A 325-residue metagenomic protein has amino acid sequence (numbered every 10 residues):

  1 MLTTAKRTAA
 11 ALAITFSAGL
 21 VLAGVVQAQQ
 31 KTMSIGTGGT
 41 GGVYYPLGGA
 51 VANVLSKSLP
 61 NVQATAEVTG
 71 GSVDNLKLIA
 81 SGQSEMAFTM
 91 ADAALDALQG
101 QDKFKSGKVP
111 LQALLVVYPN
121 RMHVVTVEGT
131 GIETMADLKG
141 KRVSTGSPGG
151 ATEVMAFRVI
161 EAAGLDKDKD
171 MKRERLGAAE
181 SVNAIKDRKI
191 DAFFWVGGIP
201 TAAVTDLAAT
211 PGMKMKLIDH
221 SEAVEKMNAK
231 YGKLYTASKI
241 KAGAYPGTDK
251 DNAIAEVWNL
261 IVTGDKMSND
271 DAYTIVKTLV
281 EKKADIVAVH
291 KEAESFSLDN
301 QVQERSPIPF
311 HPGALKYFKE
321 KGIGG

Functional and structural regions predicted by a protein language model:
M1-I14: Bacterial N-terminal signal peptides that target proteins for export
R7, L20-A28: Sec/Tat signal peptide C-region and signal peptidase I cleavage site
Q29, M33, F104-Q112, Y118 (+4 more regions): Hinge/capping helix and adjacent helix->loop/strand transition within the periplasmic-binding protein
Q29-S147, L217: Short, glycine-/small- and polar/acidic-enriched structural segments that line small-molecule recognition paths
V51-N61, D102, E153-M171, K186-K189 (+2 more regions): Ligand-binding cleft/hinge of the Venus flytrap
A66-K77, D166-K186, I199-A202: Short helix-initiation/N-cap motifs at beta->coil->alpha
A80, F88-F104, F157, E161-G164 (+3 more regions): A ligand-binding cleft/hinge motif common to bilobed small-molecule-binding domains
A209, K214-T274, P309-F310, Y317: C-terminal lobe and pocket-closing loops of periplasmic/extracytoplasmic Venus-flytrap solute-binding proteins
